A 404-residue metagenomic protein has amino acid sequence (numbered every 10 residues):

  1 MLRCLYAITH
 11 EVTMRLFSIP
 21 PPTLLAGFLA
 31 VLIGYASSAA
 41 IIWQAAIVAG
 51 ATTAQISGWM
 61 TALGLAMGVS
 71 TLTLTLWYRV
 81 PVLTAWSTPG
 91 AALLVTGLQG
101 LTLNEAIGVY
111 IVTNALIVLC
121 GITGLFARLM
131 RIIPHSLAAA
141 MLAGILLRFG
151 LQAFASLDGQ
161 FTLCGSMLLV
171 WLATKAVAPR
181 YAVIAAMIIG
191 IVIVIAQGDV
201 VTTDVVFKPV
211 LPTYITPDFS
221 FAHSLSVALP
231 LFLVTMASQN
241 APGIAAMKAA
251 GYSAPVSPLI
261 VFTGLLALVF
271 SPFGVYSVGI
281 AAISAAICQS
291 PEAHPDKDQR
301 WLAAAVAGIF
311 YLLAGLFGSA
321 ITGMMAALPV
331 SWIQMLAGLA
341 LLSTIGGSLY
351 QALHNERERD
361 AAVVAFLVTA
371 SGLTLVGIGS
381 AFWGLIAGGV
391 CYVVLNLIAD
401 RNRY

Functional and structural regions predicted by a protein language model:
I8-S57, I184-V256: Helix-loop-helix hairpins and the membrane-proximal interhelical loops of multi-pass alpha-helical transport proteins
R15-F17, T23-I42, T61-L142, A254-L342: Helix-loop-helix junctions within the multi-pass membrane cores of secondary transporters/permeases
P21, G34, S38, G58 (+20 more regions): Generic structural signal for well-ordered, non-membrane alpha-helical segments in soluble metabolic enzymes
Q99-V205, V306-Y404: Membrane-embedded alpha-helical modules
A176-V177, G251, P295: Membrane-interface helix-boundary motifs at transmembrane edges
